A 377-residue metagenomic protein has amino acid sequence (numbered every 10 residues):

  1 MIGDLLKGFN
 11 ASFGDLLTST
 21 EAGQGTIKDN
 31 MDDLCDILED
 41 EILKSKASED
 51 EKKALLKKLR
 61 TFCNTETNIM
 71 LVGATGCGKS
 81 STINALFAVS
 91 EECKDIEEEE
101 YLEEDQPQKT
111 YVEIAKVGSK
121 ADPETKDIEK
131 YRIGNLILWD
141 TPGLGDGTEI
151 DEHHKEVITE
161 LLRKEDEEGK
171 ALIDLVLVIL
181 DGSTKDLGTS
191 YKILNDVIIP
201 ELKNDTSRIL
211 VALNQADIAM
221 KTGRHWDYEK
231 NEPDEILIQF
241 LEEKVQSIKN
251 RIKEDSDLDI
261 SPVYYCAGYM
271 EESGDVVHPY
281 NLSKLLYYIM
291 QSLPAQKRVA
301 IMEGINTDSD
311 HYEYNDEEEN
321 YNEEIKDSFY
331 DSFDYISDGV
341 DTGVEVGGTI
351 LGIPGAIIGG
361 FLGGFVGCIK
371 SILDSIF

Functional and structural regions predicted by a protein language model:
I2-T141, D146: Conserved G1/Walker A P-loop phosphate-binding module
D29, L362-F377: Membrane-engaging insertion elements
G73-T75, W139-L144, V178-D181, V211-R224 (+1 more regions): Short loop/turn segments at strand-loop or loop-helix junctions that form parts of catalytic or ligand-binding pockets
E97-Y101, D105-V112, H154-K155, H225-I236: Short, flexible helix-coil linker/hinge segments at the edges of structured domains or between repeats
G143-E152, P233-D234: Flexible beta-alpha connector loops of hexameric P-loop NTPases
G145-E149, K185-G188, M220-K221, E271-D275: A generic structural signal for short coil/turn motifs at secondary-structure boundaries
E156-L258: Conserved C-terminal guanine-recognition region of P-loop GTPase G domains, centered on the G4
L210, A219-P354, I358-F361, F365: C-terminal end of P-loop GTPase domains and the immediately downstream helical coupling element
